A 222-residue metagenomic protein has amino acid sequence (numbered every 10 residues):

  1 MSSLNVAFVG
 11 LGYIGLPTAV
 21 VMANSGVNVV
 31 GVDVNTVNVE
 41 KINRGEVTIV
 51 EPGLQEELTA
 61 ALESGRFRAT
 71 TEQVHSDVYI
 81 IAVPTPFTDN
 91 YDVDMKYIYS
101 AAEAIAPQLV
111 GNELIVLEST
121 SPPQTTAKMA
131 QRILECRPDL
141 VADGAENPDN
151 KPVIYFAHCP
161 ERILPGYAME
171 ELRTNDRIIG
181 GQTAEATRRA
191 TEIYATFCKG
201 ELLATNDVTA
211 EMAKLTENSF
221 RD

Functional and structural regions predicted by a protein language model:
M1-D222: Structural/interface elements that position substrates and couple domains in central-metabolism enzymes
